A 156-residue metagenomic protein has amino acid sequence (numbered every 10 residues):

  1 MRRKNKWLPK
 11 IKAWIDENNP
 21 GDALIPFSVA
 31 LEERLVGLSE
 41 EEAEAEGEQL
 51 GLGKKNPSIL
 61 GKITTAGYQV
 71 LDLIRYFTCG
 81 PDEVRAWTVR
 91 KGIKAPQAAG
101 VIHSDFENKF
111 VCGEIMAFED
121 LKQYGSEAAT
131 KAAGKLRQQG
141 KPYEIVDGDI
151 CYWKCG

Functional and structural regions predicted by a protein language model:
M1-V146, K154-G156: C-terminal-of-GTPase-core extension/linker across diverse P-loop GTPases
